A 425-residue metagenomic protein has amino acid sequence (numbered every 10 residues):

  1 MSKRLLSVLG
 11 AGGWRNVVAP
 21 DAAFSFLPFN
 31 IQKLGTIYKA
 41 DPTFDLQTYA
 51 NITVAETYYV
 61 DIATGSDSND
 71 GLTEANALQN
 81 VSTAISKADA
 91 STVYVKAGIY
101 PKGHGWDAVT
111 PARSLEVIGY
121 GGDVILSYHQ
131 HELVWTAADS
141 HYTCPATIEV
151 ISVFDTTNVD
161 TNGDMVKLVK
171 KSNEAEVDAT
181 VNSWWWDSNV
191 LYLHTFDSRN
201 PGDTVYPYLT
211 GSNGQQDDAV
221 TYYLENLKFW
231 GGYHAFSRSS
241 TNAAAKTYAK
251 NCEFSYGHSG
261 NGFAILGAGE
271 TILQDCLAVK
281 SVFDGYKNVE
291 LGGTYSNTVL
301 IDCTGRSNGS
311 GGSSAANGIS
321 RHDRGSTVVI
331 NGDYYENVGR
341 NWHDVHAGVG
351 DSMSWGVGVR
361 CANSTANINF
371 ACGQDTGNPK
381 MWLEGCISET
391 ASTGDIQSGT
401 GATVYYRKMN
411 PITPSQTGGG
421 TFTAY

Functional and structural regions predicted by a protein language model:
K3-L6, G420-Y425: Extracellular/surface-exposed low-complexity segments
K3-S82: Right-handed parallel beta-helix/beta-solenoid
Y49, D89-Y94, K102-E132, Y142-D155 (+4 more regions): Beta-solenoid repeat scaffold
T64-K96, P101, L191: Acidic Gly/Asp/Thr-rich repetitive segments characteristic of extracellular carbohydrate-active and adhesion proteins
S66-G71, I125, N200-P201: Short, solvent-exposed loop/turn elements at domain surfaces
V81-K87, P101-P111, H234-S239, C372 (+2 more regions): Short, T/G/N/S-enriched strand-turn elements that build extracellular solenoid repeat scaffolds
T143-Y233, A243-S255: Parallel beta-helix/beta-solenoid
V220-G231, A244-H258, A268-R340, V349-A366 (+3 more regions): Right-handed parallel beta-helix
